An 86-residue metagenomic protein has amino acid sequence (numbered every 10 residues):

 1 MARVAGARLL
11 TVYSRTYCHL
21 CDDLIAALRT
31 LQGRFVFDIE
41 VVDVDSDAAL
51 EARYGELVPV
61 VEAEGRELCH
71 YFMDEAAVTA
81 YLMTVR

Functional and structural regions predicted by a protein language model:
A2-T30: Local sequence-structure signature of Cys/Sec-based thiol-disulfide redox active-site neighborhoods
Q32-V36: Short helix-capping segments at alpha-helix termini
F37-A48: Thiol-based oxidoreductase modules, predominantly thioredoxin-like and allied folds used for disulfide exchange
Y54: Surface-exposed interaction regions that form or flank ligand-binding interfaces
V58-E67: A short, hydrophobic beta-strand/beta-hairpin element that forms part of a small beta-sheet core
E67, F72-D74: N-terminal, polar/charged subdomain of small-to-medium soluble alpha/beta proteins
V78-R86: Thiol-/selenol-based redox modules, centered on thioredoxin-like and closely related oxidoreductase domains
